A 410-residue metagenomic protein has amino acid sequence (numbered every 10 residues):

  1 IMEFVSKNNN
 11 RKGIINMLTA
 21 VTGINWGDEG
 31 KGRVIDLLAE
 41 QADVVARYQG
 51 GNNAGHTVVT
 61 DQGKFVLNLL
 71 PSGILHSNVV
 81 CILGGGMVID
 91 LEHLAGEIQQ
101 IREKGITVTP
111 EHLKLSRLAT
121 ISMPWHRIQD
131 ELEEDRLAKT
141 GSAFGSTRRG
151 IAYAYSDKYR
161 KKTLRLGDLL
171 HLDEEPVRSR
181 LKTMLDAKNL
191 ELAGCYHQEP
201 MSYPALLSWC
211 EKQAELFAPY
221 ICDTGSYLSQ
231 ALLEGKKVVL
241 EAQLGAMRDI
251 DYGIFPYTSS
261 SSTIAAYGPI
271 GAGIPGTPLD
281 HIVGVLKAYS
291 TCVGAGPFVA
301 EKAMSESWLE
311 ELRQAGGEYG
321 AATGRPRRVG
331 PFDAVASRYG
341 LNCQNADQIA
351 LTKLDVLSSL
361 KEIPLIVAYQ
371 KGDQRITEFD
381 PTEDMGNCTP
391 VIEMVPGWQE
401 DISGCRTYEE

Functional and structural regions predicted by a protein language model:
I1-N16: Short, Lys/Arg-enriched N-terminal segments with co-localized hydrophobic residues within the first ~10-30 amino acids
G13-E410: Non-transmembrane, aqueous-exposed alpha-helical and coiled segments at domain scale
